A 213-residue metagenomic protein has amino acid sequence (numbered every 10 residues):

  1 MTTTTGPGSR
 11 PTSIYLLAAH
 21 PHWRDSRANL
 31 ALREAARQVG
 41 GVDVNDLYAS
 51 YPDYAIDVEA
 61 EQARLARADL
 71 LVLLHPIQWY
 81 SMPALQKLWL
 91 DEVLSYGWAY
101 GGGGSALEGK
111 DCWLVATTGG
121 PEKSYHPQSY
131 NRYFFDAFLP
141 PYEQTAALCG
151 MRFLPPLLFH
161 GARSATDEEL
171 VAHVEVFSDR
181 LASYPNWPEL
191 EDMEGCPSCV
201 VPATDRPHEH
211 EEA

Functional and structural regions predicted by a protein language model:
G6-N45, F177-S178, C199: N-terminal beta1-alpha1 ligand-phosphate binding loop
S13, R33, E143-A213: Glycine-rich phosphate/pyrophosphate-binding loop and the adjoining helix
R27-A31, I56, A84-L88, E168: Generic recognition of short, well-ordered alpha-helical segments
R27-Q38, F134-C149: Short, solvent-exposed amphipathic alpha-helices that sit in or adjacent to ligand/effector-binding or catalytic
G40-Y48, F153-L158: Short beta-strand elements in bilobed, periplasmic/extracellular small-molecule ligand-binding domains
V42-A66: N-terminal beta-loop-helix "entrance" segment that forms/cooperates in small-molecule cofactor or anionic ligand
E59-E143: Helix-loop-strand module that forms the ligand-binding subsite of alpha/beta enzymes
